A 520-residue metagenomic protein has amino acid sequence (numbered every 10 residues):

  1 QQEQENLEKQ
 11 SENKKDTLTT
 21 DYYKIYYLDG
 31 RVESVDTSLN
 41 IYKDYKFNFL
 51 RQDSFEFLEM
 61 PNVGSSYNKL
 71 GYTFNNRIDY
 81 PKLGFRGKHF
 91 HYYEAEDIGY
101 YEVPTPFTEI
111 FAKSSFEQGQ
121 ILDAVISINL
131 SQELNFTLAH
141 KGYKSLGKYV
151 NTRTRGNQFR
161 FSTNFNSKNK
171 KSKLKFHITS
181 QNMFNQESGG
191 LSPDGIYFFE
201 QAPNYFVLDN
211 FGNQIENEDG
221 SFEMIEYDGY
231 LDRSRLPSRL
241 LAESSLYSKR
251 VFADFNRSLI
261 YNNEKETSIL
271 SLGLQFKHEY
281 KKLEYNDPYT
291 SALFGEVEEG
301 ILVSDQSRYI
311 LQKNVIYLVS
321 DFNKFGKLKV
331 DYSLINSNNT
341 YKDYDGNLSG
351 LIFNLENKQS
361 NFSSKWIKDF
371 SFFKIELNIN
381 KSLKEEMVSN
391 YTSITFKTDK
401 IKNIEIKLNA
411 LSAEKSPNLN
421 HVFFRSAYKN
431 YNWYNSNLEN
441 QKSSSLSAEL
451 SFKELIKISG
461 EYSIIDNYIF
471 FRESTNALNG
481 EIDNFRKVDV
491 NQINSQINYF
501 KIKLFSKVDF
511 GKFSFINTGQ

Functional and structural regions predicted by a protein language model:
Q1-Q4, G326: Bacterial Sec-dependent N-terminal signal peptides
E3-P104: Acidic, small-polar-rich N-terminal luminal/periplasmic segments of exported/outer-membrane proteins
S54-L58, L146-Q158, S162-Y247, K397-L455 (+1 more regions): Outer-membrane beta-barrel translocator/channel fold
I78, V103-T105, L246-Y289, V303-Q520: Exposed, low-structure sequence patches enriched in small/polar residues
E94, I121-A124, S238-R239, L302 (+2 more regions): Short structured motifs
Y101-V150, T154-F159, N169-S172: Outer-membrane beta-barrel translocator/receptor signature
S115, S131, A139-S145, T179-Q181 (+3 more regions): An acidic- and aromatic-residue-enriched active-site/binding cleft used to recognize and process polar
N169-I301, R308-N336: Outer-membrane beta-barrel domain signature, strongest for Gram-negative TonB-dependent receptors and also present
